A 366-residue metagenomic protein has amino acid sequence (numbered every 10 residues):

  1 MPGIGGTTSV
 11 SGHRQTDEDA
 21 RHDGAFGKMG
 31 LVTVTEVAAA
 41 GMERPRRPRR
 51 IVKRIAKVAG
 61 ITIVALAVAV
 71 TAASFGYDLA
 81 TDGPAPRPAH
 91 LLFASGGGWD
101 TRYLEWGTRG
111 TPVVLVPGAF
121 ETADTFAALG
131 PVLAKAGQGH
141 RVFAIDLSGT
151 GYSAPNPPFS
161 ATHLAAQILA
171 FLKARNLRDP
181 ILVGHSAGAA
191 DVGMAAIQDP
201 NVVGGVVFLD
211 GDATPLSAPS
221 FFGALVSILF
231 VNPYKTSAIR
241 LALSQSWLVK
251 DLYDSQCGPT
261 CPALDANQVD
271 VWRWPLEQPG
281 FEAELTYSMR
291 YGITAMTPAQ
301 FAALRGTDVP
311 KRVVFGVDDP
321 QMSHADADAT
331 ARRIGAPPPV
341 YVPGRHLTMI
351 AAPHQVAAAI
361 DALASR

Functional and structural regions predicted by a protein language model:
H22-V113, G137-H140, L177-R178, Y341 (+1 more regions): Alpha/beta-hydrolase fold catalytic core
D82-G83, S217-S220, R240-R305: Conserved alpha/beta-hydrolase catalytic His-Asp/Glu region
G97, L104, A144-V183, A187: Active-site loop/oxyanion-hole signature of alpha/beta-hydrolase fold enzymes
E105-Y152: Conserved HGGG/HGGXW glycine-rich cap/lid loop of the alpha/beta-hydrolase fold
A189-P200, V206: Short glycine-enriched nucleophile-adjacent loop and the immediately C-terminal alpha-helix near the catalytic center
I197, G205-S237: Flexible "cap/lid" loop of the alpha/beta hydrolase fold
D308-G344: Conserved loop-alpha-helix segment in the C-terminal half of the alpha/beta-hydrolase fold that carries the catalytic
G344-H354: Catalytic histidine-centered segment of alpha/beta-hydrolase-like enzymes
